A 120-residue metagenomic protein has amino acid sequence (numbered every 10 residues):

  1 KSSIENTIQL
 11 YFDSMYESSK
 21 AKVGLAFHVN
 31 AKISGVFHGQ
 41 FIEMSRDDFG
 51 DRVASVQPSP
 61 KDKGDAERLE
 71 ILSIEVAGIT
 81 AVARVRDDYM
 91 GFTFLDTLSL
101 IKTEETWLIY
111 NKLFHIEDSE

Functional and structural regions predicted by a protein language model:
K1-A21, L25, V29: Short, low-complexity N-terminal intrinsically disordered segments enriched in polar/charged residues
S3, K32-H38, I42-F92: Surface-exposed, charged secondary-structure patches
S19-K20, G35, Q57-P58, T97 (+1 more regions): Amphipathic alpha-helical interaction segments
F27, G39-Q40, S99, I116: Sparse recognition of residues in long alpha-helices and their boundaries
V82, T93-E120: Short beta-strand edge/turn micro-motifs at domain boundaries
